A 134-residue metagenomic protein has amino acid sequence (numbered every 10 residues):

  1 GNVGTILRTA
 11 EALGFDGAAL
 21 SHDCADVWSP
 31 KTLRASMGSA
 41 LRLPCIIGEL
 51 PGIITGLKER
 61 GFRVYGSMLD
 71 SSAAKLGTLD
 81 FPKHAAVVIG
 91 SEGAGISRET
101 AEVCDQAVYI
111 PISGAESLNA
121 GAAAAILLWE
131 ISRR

Functional and structural regions predicted by a protein language model:
G1-A74: RNA substrate-binding interface of SAM-dependent RNA methyltransferases
T9-L13, C24-S39, R98-R134: Structured adenosyl-cofactor binding patch, chiefly the S-adenosyl-L-methionine
P51-I54, K58, G77, A124 (+2 more regions): Generic hydrophobic alpha-helical scaffold/packing signal
G61, F81-I89, I126-R134: Short flexible/disordered coil segments
Y65-A115: Active-site/ligand-binding-proximal alpha/beta "capping" segment
